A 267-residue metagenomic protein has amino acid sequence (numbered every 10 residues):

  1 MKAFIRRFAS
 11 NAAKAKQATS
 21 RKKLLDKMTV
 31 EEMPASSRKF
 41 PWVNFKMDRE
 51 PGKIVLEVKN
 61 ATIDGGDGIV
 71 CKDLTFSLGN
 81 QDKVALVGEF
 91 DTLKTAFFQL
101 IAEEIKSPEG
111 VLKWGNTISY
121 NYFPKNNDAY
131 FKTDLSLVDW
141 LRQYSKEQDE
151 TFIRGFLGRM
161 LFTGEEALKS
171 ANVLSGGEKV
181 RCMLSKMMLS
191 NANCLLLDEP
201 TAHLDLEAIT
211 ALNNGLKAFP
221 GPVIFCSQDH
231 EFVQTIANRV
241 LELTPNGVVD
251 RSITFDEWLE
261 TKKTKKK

Functional and structural regions predicted by a protein language model:
M1-D73, K267: Flexible nucleotide-interacting loop at or near the entrance of a catalytic core
F45-K267: ABC ATP-binding cassette signature C-motif
